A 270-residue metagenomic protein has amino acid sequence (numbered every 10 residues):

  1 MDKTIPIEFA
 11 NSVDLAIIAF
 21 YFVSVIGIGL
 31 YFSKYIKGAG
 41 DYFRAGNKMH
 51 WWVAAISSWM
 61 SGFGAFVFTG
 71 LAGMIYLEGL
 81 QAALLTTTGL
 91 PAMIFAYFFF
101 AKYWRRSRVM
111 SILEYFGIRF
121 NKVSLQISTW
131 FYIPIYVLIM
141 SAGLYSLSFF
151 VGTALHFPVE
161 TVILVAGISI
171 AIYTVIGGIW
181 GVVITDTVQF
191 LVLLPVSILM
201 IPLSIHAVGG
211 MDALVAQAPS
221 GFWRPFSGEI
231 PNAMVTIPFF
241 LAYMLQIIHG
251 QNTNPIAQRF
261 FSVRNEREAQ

Functional and structural regions predicted by a protein language model:
D2-A10, N47-M49, V53, G70-L84 (+2 more regions): Loop-to-helix junctions at membrane interfaces in multi-pass transport proteins
D2-F68, T174-G177, F190, V196-L203: Membrane-interface "cap" regions at the ends of multi-pass membrane proteins
K3-P6, M74-Y76, F100-R105, S146-T153 (+2 more regions): Membrane-water interface regions at transmembrane-helix termini and the short interhelical loops of multi-pass membrane
T4-L15, G40, R44-N47, G79 (+5 more regions): Membrane-water interface of alpha-helical transmembrane segments
F9-S33, A45, V53, G73-V109 (+4 more regions): Extracellular loop-to-transmembrane helix junctions
F20, T88, V165-A166, I184-V188: Hydrophobic core positions of alpha-helical segments in small-molecule transporters and transporter systems
I28-M49, K102-E114, V123-S124, I256-Q270: Membrane-helix boundary/linker segments in multi-pass transporters
M60, A83-G177, L241-H249: Helix-loop-helix module between adjacent transmembrane segments
